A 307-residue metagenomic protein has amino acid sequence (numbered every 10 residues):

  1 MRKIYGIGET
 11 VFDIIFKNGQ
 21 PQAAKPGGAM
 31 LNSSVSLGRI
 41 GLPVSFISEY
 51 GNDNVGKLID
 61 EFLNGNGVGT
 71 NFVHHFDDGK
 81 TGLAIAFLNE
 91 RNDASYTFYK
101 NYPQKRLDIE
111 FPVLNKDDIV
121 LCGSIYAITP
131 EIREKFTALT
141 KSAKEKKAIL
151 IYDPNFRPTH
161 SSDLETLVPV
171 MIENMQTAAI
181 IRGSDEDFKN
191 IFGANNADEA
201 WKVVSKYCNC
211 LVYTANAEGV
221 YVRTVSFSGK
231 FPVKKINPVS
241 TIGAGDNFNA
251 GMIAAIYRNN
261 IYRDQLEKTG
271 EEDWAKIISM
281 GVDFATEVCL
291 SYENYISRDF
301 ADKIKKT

Functional and structural regions predicted by a protein language model:
M1-G69: Glycine-rich phosphate/adenosyl-contacting loop at the front of the ribokinase-like
K3, K141, A197-T307: Conserved phosphate-binding/catalytic region of the ribokinase-like
T10, A29, I125, P154 (+1 more regions): Active-site metal-binding loops of divalent metal-dependent hydrolases
L37, S184, G245: Short, conserved phosphate/pyrophosphate- and ester-handling motifs at nucleotide-, phospho-/glycolipid
P43-S124, I304-T307: Conserved N-terminal subdomain of the carbohydrate kinase-like
V44, T70, L150-I151, L211: Hydrophobic beta-strand scaffold residues
V113-N115, N174-M175, S205: A short, aliphatic-rich alpha-helical micro-motif
I128-W201, E218-G219: Conserved beta-alpha-beta core of the PfkB/ribokinase-like small-molecule kinase fold
